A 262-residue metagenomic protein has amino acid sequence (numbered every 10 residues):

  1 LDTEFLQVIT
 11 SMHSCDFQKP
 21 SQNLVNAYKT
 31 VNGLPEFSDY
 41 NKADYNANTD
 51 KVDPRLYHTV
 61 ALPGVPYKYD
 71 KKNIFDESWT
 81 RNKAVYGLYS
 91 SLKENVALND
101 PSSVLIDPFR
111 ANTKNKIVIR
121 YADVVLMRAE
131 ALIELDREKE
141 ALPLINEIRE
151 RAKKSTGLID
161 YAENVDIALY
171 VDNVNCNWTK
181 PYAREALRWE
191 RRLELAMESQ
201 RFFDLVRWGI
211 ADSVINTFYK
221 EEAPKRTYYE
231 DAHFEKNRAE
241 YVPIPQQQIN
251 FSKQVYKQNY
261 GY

Functional and structural regions predicted by a protein language model:
L1-Q22, N26, N32-Y262: Acidic/polar-rich alpha-helix caps and helix-coil junctions
